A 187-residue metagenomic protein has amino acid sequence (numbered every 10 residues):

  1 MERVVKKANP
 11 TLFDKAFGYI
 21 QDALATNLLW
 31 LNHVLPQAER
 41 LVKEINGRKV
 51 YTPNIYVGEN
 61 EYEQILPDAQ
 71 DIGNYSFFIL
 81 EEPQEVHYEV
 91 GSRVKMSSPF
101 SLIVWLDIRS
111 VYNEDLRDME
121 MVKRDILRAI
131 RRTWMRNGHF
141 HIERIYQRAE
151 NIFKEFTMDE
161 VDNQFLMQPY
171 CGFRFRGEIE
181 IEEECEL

Functional and structural regions predicted by a protein language model:
M1-G91: Small/polar-rich, solvent-exposed N-terminal microdomains that initiate assembly or binding
Q21, A25, M135, I181: Hydrophobic/aromatic-lined pockets within catalytic cores
V34-V50, E114-R124, R176-L187: Short N-terminal helix-initiation segments at or just after the protein's N-terminus
V42-N46, S97-P99, I103-W105, S110-H139: Acidic, Ser/Thr- and Gly-enriched intrinsically disordered low-complexity segments
N60, L66-L80, F156-Q164, F173-L187: Aromatic/basic-lined ligand-recognition segments that form π-stacking hydrophobic pockets flanked by Lys/Arg to engage
S92-S110, F165-E183: Oligomerization/assembly interface segments of phage tail-like spikes and tubes
M119-E178: Acidic-leaning, charged glycine-interspersed low-complexity segments
